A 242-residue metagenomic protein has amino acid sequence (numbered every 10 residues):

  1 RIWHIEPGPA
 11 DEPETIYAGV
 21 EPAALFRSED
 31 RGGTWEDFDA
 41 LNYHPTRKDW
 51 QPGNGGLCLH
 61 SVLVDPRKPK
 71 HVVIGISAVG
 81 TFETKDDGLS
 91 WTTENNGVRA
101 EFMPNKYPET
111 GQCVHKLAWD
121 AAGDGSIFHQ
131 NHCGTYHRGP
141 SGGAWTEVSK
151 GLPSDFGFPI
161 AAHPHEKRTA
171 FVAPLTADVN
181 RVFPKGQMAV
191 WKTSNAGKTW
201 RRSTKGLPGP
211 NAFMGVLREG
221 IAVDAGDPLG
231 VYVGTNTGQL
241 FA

Functional and structural regions predicted by a protein language model:
R1-A242: Extracellular glycan-interacting surfaces
